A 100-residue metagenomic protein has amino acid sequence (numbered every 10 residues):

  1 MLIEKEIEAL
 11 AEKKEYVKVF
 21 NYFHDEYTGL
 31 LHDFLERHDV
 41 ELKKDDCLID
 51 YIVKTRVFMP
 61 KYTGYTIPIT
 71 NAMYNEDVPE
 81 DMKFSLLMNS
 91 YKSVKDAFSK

Functional and structural regions predicted by a protein language model:
M1-V17, D96, K100: Charged alpha-helical initiation segments
L2, K14, Y22, D81-S85 (+1 more regions): Alpha-helix boundary/N-cap detector
T28-K100: Long, charged low-complexity segments
